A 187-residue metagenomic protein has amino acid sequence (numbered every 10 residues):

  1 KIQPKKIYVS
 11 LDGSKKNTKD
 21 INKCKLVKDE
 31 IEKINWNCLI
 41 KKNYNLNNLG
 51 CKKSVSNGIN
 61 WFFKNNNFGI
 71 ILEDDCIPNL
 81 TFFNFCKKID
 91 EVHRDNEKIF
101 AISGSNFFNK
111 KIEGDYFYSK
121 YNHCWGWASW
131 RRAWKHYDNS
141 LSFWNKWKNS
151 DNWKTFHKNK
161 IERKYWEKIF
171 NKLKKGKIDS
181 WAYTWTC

Functional and structural regions predicted by a protein language model:
K1-I71, C76-C187: An acidic/histidine-cluster motif and surrounding catalytic segment that typifies divalent-metal-assisted enzyme active
